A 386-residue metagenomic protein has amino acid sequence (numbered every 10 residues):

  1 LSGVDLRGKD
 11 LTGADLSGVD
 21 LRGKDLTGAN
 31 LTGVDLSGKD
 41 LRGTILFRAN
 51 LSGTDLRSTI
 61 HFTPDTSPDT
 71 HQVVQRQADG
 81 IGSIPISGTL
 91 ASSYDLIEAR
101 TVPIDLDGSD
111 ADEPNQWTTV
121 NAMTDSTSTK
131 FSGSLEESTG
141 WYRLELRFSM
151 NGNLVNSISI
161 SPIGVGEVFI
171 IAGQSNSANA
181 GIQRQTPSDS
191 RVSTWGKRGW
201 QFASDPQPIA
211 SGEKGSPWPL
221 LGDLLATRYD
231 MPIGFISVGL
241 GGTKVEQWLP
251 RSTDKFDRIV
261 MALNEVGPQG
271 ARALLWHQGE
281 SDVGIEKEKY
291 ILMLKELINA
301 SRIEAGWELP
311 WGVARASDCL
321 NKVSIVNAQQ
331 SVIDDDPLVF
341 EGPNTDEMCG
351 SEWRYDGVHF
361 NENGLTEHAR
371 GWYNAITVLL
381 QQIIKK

Functional and structural regions predicted by a protein language model:
L1-T63: Tandem repeat scaffolds
F62-K386: Cell-envelope and extracellular/periplasmic
